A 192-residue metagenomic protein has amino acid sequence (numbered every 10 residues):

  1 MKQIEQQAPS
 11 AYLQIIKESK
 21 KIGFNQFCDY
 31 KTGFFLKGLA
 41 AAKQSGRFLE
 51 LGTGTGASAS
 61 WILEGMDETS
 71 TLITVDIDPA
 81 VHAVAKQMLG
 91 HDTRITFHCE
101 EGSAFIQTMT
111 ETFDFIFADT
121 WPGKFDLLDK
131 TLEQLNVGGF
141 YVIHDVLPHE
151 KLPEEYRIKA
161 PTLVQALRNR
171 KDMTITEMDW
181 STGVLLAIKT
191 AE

Functional and structural regions predicted by a protein language model:
M1-F115, P122-V142, V146-E192: A short alpha-helical cap/connector motif
